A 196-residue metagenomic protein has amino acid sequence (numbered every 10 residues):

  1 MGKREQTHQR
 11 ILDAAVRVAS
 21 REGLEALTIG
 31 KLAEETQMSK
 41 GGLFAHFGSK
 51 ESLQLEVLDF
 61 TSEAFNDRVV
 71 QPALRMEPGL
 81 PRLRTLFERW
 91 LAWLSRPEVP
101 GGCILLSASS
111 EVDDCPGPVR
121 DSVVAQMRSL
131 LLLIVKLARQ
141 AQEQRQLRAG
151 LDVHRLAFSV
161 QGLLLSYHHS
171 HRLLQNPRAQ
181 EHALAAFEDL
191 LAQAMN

Functional and structural regions predicted by a protein language model:
M1-Q6: N-terminal intrinsically disordered/low-complexity leader segments
T7-A15, L32, V57-T61, F65 (+1 more regions): Generic hydrophobic, amphipathic alpha-helix propensity
R10, R17-S52, E56: Helix-turn-helix
E56, V70-G101, V153-V160: Hydrophobic alpha-helical connector segments
A64, Q71, P118-S129, L133-K136: Short, solvent-exposed amphipathic helices
R82, P97-P118: Amphipathic alpha-helical segments used for helix-helix packing
T85-A92, R128-Q144, S159, L163 (+1 more regions): C-terminal peripheral helix-coil segments that are non-catalytic and often amphipathic
